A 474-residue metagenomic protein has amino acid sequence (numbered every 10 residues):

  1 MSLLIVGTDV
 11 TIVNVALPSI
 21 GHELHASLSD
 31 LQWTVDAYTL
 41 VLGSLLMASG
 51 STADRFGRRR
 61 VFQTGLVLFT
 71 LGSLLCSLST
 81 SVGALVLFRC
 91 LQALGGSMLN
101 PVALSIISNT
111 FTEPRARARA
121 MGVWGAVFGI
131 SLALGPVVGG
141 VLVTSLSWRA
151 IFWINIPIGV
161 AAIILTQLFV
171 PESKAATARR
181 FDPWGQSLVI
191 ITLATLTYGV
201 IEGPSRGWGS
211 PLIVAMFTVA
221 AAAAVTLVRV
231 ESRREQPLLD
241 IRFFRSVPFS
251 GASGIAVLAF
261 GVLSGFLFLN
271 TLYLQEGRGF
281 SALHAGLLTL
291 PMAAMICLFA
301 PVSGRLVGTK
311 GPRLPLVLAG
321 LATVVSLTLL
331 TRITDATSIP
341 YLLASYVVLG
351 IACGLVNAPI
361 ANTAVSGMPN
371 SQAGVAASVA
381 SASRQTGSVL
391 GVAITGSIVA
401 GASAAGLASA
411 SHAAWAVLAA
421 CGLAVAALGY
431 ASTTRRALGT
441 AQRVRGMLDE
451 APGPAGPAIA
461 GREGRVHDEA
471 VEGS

Functional and structural regions predicted by a protein language model:
M1-L168, P301-S303, K310-V324, T328-D335 (+3 more regions): Transmembrane-helix bundle of Major Facilitator Superfamily
M1-T8, V13-V15, L28, W184 (+5 more regions): 12-transmembrane solute porter fold
A26-S29, R60, T80-G83, A116-R119 (+8 more regions): Juxtamembrane loop-transmembrane helix junctions in multi-pass integral membrane proteins, especially the extracellular
S77-A84, Q167-V170, V200-R206, V228-E235 (+3 more regions): Transmembrane helix-loop junctions and nearby membrane-interface residues
I106, T110, V141, F169 (+4 more regions): A residue-level signal for alpha-helical anchor/packing sites in multi-pass solute transporters
G122, T144-V262, F280-S281, L288 (+3 more regions): Hydrophobic transmembrane-helix bundles of small-molecule transporters
I130, L134, V138, I158-A161 (+5 more regions): Hydrophobic faces of alpha-helical transmembrane segments in multi-pass integral membrane proteins
A175, S432-S474: Intrinsic disorder in cytosolic terminal tails and internal cytosolic loops of multi-pass membrane transporters
